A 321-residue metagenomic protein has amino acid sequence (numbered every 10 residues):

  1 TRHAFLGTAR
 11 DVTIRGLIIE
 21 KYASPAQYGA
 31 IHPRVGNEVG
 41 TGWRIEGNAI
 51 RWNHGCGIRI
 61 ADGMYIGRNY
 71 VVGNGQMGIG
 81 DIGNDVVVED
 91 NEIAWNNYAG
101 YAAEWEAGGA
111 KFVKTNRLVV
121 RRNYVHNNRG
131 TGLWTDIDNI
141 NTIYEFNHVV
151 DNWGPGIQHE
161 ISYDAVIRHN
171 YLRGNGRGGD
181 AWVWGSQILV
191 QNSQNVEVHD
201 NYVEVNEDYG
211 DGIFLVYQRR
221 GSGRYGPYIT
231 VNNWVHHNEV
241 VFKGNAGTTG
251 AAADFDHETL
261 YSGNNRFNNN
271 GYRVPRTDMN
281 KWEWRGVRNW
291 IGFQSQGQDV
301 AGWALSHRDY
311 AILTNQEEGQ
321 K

Functional and structural regions predicted by a protein language model:
T1-R2, L6-T8, T13: Extended acidic/polar, glycine-enriched regions that form or flank non-catalytic beta-rich accessory modules
R2-F5, E20-G42, R51-A61, V72-G319: Glycine- and acidic/polar-rich repeat regions and solenoidal domains
D11, G16-Y22: LRR N-terminal entry segment and analogous cap-like coil->beta motifs
Y65-I66: Serine-dependent protease modules
